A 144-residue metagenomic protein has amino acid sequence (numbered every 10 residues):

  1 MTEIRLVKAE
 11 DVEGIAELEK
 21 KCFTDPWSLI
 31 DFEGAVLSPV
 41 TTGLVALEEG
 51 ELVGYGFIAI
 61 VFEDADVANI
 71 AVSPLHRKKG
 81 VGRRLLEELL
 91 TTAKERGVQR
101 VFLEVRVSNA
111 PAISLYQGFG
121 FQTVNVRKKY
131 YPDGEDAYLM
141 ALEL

Functional and structural regions predicted by a protein language model:
T2-I4: Extreme N-terminal starter segment of soluble prokaryotic enzymes
L6-L75, L86-E88, T92, R96 (+2 more regions): Acetyl-CoA-dependent GNAT
S73-L75, K79, V107-N109: Active-site acidic-Proline motif in GNAT/NAT acetyltransferases
K78-T91, S114-G118: Conserved acetyl-CoA-binding loop-helix of GNAT-fold acetyltransferases
Q99, R106-I113, K129-L144: C-terminal "cap" of GNAT-fold acetyltransferases
Y116, F121, M140: Conserved active-site tyrosine of GNAT-family acetyltransferases
